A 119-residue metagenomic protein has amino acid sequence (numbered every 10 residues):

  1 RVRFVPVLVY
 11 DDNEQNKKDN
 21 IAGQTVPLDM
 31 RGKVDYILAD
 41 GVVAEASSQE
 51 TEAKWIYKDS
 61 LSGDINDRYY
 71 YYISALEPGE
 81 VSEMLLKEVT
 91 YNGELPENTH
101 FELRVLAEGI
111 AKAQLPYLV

Functional and structural regions predicted by a protein language model:
R1-V119: Surface-exposed, hydrophilic segments of mature proteins
